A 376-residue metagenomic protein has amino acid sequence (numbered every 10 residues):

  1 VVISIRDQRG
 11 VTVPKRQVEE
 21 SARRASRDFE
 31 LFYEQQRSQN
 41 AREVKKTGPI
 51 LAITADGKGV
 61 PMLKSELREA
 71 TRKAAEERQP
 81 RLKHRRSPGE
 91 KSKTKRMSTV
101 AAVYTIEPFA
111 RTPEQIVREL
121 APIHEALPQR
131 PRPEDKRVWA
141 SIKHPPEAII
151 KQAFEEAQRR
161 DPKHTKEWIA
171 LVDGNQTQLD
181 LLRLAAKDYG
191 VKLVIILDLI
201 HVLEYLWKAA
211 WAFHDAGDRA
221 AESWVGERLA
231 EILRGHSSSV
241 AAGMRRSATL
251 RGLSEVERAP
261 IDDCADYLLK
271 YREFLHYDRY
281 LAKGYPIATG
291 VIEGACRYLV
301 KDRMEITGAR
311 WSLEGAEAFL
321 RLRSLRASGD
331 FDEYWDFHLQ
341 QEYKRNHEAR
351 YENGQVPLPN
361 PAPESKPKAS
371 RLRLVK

Functional and structural regions predicted by a protein language model:
V1-K376: Catalytic center-proximal scaffold of phosphoryl-transfer enzymes
